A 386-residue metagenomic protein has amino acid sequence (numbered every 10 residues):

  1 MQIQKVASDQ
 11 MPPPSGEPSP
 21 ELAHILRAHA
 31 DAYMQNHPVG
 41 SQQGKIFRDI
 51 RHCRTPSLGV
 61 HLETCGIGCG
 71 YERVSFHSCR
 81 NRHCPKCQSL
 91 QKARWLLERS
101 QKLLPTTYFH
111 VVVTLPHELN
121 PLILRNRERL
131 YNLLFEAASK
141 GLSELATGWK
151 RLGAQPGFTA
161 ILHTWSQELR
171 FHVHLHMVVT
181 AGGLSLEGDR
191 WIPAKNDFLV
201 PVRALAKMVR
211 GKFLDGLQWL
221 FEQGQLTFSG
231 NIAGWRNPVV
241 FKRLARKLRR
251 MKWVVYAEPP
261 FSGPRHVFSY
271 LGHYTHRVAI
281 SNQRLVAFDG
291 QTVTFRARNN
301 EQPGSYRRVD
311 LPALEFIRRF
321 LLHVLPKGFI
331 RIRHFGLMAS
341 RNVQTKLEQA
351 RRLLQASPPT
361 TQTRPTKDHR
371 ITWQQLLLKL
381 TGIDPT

Functional and structural regions predicted by a protein language model:
M1-T386: Beta->alpha loop/short-helix hinge microenvironment recognizer with preference for catalytic Tyr/His contexts
